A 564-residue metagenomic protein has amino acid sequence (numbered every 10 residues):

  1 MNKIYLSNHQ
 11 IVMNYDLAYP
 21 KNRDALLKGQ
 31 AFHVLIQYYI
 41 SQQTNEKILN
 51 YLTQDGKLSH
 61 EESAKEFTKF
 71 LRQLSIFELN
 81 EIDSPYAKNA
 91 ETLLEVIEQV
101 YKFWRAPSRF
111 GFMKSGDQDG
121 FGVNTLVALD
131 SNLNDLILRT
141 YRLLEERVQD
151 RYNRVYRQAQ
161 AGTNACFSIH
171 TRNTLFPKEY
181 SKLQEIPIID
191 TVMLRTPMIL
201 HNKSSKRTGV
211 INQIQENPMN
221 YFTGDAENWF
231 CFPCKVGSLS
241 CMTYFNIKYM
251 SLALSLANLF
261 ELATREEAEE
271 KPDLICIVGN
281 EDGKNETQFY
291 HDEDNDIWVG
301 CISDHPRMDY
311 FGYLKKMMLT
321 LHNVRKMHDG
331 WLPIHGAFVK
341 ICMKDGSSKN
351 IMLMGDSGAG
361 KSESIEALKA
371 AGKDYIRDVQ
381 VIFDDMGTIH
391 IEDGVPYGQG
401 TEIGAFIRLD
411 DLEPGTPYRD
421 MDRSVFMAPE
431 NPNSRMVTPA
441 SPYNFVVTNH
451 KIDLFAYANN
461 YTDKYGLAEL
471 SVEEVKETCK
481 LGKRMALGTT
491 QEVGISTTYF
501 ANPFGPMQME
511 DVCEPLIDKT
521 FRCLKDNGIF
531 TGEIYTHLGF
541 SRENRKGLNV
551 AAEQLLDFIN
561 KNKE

Functional and structural regions predicted by a protein language model:
N2-A165, N433-E564: Conserved NTP phosphate-binding and transfer environment spanning the P-loop NTPase/kinase superfamily
T92-V96, Y310-M318, W331, G360-K361 (+1 more regions): Phosphate/oxyanion-binding active-site loops and adjacent basic polyanion-contact surfaces
L183-K271: Extended, Lys/Arg-enriched charged tracts that mediate electrostatic binding to polyanionic substrates
I275-P333, N527-S541: Charged, amphipathic alpha-helical linker segments immediately N-terminal to NTP-binding catalytic cores
H328, A371-V379: Secondary-structure transition/capping motifs at alpha-helix termini and the adjoining loop/turn into the next element
H328-K344: Pre-Walker A adenine-sensing motif
M343-D374: Glycine-rich phosphate-binding P-loop
I376-F445: Conserved nucleotide-sensing/catalytic segment adjacent to the nucleotide-binding pocket in NTP-handling enzymes
